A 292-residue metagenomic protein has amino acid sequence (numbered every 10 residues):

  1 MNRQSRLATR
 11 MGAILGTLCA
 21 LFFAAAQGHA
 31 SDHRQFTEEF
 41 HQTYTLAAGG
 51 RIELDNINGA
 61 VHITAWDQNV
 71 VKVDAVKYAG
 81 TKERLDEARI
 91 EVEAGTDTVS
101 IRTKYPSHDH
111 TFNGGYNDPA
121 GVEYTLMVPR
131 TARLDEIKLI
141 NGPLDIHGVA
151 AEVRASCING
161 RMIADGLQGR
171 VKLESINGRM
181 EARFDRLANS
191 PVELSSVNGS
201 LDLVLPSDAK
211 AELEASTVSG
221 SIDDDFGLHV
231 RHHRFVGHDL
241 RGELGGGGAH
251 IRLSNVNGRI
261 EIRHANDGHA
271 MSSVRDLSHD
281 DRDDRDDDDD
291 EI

Functional and structural regions predicted by a protein language model:
M1-I292: Intrinsically disordered, low-complexity terminal regions
